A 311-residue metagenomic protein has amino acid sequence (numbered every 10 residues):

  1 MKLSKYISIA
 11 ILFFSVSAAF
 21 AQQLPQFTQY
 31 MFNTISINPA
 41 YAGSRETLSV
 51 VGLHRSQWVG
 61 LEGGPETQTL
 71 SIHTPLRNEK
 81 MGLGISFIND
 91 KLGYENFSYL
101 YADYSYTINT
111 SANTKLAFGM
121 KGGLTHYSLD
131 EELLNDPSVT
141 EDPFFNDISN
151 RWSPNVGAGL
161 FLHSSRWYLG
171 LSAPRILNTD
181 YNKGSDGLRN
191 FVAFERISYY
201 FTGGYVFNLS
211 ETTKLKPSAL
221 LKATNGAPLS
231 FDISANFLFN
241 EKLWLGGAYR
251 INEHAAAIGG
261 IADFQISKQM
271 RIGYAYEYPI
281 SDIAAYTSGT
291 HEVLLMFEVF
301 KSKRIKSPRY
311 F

Functional and structural regions predicted by a protein language model:
M1, A21-Q22: Absolute protein N-terminus
M1-S8: Bacterial N-terminal signal peptides that target proteins for export
S8-I9, A19: Cleavable N-terminal signal peptides
Q22-F311: Subset of outer-membrane beta-barrel
